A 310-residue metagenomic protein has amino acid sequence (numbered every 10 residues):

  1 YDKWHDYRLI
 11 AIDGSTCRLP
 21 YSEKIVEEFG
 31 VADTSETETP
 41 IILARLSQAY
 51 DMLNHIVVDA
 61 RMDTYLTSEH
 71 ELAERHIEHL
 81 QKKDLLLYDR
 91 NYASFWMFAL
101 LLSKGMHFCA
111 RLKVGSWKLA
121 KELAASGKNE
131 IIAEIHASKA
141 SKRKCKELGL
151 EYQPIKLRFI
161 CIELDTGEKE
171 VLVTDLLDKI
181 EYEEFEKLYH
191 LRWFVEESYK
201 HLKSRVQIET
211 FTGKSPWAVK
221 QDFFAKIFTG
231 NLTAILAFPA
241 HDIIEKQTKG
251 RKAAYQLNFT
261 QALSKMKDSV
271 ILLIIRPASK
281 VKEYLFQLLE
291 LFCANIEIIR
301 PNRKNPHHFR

Functional and structural regions predicted by a protein language model:
D2-R8, I12-E27, D33-R310: Single, function-defining residue in the core of a domain
